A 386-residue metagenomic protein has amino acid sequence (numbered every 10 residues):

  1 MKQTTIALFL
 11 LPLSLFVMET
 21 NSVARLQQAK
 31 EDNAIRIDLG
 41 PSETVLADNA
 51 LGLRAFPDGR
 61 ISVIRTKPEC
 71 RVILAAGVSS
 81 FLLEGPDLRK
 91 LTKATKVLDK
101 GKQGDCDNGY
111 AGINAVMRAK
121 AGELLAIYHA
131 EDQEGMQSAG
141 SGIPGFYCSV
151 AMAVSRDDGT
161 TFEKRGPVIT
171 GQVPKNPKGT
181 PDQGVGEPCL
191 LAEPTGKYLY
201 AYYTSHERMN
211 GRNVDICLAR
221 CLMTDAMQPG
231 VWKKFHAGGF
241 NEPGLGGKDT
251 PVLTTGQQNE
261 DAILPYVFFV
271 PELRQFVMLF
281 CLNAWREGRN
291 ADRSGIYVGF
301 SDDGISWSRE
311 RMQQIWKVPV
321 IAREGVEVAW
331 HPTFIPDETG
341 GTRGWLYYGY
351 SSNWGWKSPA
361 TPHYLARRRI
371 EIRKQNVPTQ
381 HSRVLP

Functional and structural regions predicted by a protein language model:
M1-T5: Positively charged n-region of N-terminal signal peptides that target proteins for export
A7-F16: Bacterial N-terminal signal peptides
L11, N21-S22: Cleavable N-terminal signal peptides
V23-G109, M117-G179, P194-E260, V270-E324 (+1 more regions): Beta-rich carbohydrate-recognition and catalytic domains
P57-G59, Y110-I113, G184-E187, D261-L264 (+1 more regions): Beta-rich catalytic cores
M117, C189-L191, Y266-F268, T333-I335: Conserved beta-strand position repeated across blades of beta-propeller domains
T180-P181, L190: Flexible gly/pro/ser-rich segments immediately N-terminal to CXXCH heme-c attachment motifs in exported/periplasmic
